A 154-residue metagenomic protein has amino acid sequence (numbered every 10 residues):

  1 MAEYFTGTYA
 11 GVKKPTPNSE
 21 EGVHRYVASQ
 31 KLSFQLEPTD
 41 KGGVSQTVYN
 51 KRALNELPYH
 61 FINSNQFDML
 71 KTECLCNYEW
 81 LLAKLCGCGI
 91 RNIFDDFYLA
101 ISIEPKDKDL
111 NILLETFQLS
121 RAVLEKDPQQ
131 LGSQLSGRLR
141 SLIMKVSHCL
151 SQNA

Functional and structural regions predicted by a protein language model:
A2-A154: Hydrophobic repeat-domain scaffold segments
